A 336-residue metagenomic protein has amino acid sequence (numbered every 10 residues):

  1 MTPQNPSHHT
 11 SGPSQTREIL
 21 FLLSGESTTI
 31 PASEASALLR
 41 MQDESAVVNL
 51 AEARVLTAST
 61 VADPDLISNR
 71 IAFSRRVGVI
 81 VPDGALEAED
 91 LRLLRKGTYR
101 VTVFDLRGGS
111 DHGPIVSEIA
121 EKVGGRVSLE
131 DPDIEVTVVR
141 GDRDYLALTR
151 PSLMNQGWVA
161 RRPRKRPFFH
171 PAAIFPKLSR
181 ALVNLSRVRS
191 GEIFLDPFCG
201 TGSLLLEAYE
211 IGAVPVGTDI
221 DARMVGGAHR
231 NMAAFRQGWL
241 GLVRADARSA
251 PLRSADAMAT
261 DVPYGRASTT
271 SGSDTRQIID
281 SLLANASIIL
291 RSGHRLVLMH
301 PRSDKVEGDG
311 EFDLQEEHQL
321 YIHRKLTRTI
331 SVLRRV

Functional and structural regions predicted by a protein language model:
T2-A85, R107-P114, K122, L129-V336: Class I S-adenosyl-L-methionine-dependent methyltransferase catalytic core
A88-R95: Short, basic/hydrophobic alpha-helical segments
K96-T98, G191: Phosphate-coordination loops involved in phosphoryl transfer and adenosine-cofactor binding
T98-F104: Basic, glycine-rich polyanion-binding accessory segments appended to enzymes
